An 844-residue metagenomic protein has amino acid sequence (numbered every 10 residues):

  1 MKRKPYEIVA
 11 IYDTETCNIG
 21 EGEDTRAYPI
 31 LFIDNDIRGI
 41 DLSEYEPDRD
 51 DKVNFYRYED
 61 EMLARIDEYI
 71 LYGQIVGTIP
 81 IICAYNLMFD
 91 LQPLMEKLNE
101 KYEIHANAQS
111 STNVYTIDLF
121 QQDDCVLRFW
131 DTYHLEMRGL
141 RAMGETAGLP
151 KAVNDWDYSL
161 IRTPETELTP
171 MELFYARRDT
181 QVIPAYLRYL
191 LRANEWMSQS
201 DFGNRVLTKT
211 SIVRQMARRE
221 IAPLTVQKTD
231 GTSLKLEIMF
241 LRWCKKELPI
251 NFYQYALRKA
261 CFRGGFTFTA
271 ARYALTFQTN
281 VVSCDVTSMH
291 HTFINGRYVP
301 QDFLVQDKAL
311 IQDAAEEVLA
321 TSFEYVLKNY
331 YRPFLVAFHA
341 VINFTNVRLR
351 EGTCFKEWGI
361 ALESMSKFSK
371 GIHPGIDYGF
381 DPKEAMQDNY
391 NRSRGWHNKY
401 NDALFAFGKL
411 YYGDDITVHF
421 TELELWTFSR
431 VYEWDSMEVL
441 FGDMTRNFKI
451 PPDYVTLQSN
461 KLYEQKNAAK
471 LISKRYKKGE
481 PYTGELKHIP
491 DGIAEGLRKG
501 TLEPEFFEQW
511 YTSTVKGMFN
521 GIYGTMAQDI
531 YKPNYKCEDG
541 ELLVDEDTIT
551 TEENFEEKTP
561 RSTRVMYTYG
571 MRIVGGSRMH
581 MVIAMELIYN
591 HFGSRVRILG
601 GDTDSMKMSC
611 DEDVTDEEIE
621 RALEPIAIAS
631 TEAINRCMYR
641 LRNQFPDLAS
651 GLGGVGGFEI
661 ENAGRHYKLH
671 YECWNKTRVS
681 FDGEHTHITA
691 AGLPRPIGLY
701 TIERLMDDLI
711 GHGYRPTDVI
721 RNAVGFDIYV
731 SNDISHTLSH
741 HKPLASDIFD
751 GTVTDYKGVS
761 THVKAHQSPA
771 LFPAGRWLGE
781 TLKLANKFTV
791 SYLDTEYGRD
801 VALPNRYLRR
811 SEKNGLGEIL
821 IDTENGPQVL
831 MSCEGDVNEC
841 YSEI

Functional and structural regions predicted by a protein language model:
E7-N18, V282-C284: Two-metal-ion RNase H-like nuclease active-site motif
G39-P164, F174-R178, V182: Conserved DEDDh/DEDDy metal-dependent 3′-5′ exonuclease domain
D90-E100, R188, T287-L304, E612: Short active-site loop/helix that positions an aromatic residue
K101-S110, G148-D155, L191, W196-M197 (+2 more regions): Cytochrome P450 catalytic domain signature, combining two hallmark sequence patches
L140-L234, M581, D604: Acidic, Mg2+-coordinating catalytic module of metal-dependent nucleases/exonucleases that use a two-metal-ion mechanism
R178-T180, S283-S288, F519, G570 (+1 more regions): Catalytic palm active-site di-aspartate
L191-Y273, D302, F323, L327 (+4 more regions): C-terminal, non-catalytic extensions of nucleic-acid polymerases
A270-A271, L275-R297, L304-V305, Y330: Segments forming glycine/polar-rich beta-alpha architectures that bind adenosine-containing cofactors
